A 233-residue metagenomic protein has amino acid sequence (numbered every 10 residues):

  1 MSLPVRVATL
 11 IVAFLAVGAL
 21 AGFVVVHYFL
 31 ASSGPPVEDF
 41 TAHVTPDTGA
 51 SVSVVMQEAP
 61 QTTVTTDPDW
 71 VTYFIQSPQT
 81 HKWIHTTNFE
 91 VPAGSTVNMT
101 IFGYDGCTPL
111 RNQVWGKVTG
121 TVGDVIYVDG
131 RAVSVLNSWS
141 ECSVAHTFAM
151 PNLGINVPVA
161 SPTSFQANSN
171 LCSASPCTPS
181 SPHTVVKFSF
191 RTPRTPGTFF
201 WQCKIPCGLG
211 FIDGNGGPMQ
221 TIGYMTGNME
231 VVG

Functional and structural regions predicted by a protein language model:
M1-S140, M150, G233: Extracytoplasmic entry segments of secretory-pathway proteins
G18, G22-A31, G123-G233: Extracellular/periplasmic metallocenter environments
